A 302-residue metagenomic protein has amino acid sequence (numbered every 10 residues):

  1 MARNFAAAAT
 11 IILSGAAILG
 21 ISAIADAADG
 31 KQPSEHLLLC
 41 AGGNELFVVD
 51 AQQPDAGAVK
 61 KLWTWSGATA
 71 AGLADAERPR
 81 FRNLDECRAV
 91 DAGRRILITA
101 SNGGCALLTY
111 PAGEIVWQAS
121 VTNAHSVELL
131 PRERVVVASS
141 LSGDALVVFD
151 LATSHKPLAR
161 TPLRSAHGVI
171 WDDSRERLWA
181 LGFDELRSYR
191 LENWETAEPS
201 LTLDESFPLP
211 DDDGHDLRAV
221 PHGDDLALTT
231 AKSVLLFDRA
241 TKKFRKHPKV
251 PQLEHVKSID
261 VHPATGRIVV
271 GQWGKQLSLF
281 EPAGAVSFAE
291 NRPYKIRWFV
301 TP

Functional and structural regions predicted by a protein language model:
A8-G20: Bacterial N-terminal signal peptides
Q32-Q52: An edge-strand/N-cap motif at the start of beta-rich repeat modules
S34-E35, G93-R94, R132-R134, S174-E176 (+2 more regions): Short coil/turn segments that connect the beta-strands within blades of beta-propeller domains
A41-G43, A51, A100-N102, S139-S142 (+3 more regions): Short loop/turn segments immediately following the C-termini of beta-strands
A51-A56, R190-E198, R239-F244: Short loop/turn segments immediately following beta-strands, especially the blade-tip and inter-blade linker loops
K60-R80, T202-D211, P251-E254, A289-T301: Surface-exposed loop and turn segments in beta-propeller and other repeat-based domains that flank or scaffold
W65-V90, E114-S126: Blade-loop segments of beta-propeller domains
F81-R88, T122-E128, S165-G168, P210-A219 (+2 more regions): Repeated scaffold domains used in trafficking and secretory/extracellular systems, primarily beta-propellers
